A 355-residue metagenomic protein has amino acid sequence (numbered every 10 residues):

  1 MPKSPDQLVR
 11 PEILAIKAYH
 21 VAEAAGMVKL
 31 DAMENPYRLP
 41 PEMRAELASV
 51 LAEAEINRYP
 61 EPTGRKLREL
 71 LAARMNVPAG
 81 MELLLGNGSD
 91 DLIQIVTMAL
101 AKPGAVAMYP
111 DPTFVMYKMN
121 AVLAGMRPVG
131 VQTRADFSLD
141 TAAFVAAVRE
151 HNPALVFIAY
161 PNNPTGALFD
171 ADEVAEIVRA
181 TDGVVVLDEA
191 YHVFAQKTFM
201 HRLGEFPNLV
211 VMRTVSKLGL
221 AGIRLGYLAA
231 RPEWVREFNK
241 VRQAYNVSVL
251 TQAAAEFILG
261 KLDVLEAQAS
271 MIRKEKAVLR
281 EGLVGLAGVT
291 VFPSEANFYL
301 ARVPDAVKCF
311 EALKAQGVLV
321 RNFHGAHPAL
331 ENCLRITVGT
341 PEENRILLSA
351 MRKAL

Functional and structural regions predicted by a protein language model:
P2-D90, I95: N-terminal small-domain helix-loop-helix segment of the aminotransferase-like
P40, N208-G285, T290-V291: PLP-dependent aminotransferase class I/II
G88-A101, N162, D170, V185-Y191 (+2 more regions): Glycine/small-residue-rich loop that forms an oxyanion/phosphate-binding "nest" at active or ligand-binding sites
A99-I158: PLP-dependent aminotransferase-like
A135-E189: Active-site phosphate-binding strand-loop segment of PLP-dependent enzymes
R273, A277, L283-G317: Conserved PLP-binding catalytic core of the aspartate aminotransferase-like
A315-Q316, G325-L355: PLP-dependent enzyme catalytic core of the Aspartate aminotransferase-like
